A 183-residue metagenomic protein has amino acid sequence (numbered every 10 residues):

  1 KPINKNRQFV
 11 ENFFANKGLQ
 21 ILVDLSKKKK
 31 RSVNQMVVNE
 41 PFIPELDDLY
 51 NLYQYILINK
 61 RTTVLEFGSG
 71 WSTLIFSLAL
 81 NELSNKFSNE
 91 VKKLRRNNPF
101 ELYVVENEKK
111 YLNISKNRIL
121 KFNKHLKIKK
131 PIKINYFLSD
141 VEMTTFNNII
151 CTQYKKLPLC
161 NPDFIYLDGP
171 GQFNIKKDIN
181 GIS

Functional and structural regions predicted by a protein language model:
K1-Y50, I58: Rossmann-like AdoMet
N59-S72: Conserved class I S-adenosyl-L-methionine
R61, N161-D163: Local beta-strand N-terminus motif with an aromatic residue
W71-R95: Conserved SAM-binding loop of SAM-dependent methyltransferases across substrates and taxa, primarily the Class I
K86-S115: Hydrophobic/aromatic-rich structural module bridging two neighboring secondary-structure elements via a short loop
E108-N161: S-adenosyl-L-methionine
D140, D163, P170-S183: C-terminal substrate-binding/active-site "lid" region of AdoMet-derived donor-dependent transferases
